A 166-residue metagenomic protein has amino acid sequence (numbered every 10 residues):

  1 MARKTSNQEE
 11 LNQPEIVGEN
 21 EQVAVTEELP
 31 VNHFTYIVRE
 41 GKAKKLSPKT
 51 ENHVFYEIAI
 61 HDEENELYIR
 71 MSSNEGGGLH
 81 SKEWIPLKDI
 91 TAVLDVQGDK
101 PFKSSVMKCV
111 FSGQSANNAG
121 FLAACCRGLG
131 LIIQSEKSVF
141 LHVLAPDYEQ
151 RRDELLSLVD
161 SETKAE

Functional and structural regions predicted by a protein language model:
T5-K82: Long, low-complexity, charged/polar intrinsically disordered regions in eukaryotic proteins
E75-V93, G128: A structural signal for long, well-ordered, hydrophobic/aromatic- and basic-residue-enriched core segments of folded
P86-I90, V96-F111: Short acidic, hydrophobic short linear motifs in intrinsically disordered regions
S112-G128: Short amphipathic alpha-helical interaction segments
R127-S138: A short, conserved structural fragment
S138-A145: Minor-groove-contacting beta-hairpin "wing" of winged helix-turn-helix DNA-binding domains
P146-E166: Short, amphipathic alpha-helical interaction segments positioned at domain boundaries
